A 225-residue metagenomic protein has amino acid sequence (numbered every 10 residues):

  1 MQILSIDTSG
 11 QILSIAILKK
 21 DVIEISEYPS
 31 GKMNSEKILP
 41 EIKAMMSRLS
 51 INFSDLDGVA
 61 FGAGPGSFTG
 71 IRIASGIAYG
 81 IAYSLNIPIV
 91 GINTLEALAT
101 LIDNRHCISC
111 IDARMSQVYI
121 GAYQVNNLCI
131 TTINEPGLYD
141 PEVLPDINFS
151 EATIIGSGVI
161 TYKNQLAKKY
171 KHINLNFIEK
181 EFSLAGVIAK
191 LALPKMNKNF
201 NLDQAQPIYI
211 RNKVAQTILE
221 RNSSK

Functional and structural regions predicted by a protein language model:
M1-A63, F182: N-terminal beta-alpha supersecondary unit
P29-P40, F68-R72, G76, N93 (+2 more regions): Residues at secondary-structure transition points
S30-M33, P88-E181, Y209, V214: Surface "functional belts" at beta-alpha junctions
R48-S54, Y83-T94, F200: Phosphate-handling active-site elements
L49-S54, I147-S150, M196: Glycine-rich phosphate-binding loop signature in dinucleotide/nucleotide-binding domains
G58-P88: DPxDG-like acidic metal-binding loop motif
N176-K225: Acyltransferase
